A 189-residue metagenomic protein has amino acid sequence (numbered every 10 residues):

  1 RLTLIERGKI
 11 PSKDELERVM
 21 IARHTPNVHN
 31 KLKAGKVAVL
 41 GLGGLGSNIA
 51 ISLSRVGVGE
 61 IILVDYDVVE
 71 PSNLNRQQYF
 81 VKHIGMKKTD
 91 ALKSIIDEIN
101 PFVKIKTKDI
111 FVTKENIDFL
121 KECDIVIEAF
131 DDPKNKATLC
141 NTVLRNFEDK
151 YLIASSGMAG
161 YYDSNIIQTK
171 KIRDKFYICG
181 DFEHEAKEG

Functional and structural regions predicted by a protein language model:
R1, I5-E6, I125-G189: E1/E1-like adenylate-forming module used to activate ubiquitin-like modifiers and sulfur-carrier proteins
R1-V37: N-terminal charged helix/coil linker that caps or initiates catalytic domains
V39-L42, L63: Hydrophobic Val/Ile/Leu positions in short beta-strands of Rossmann-like dinucleotide-binding domains
L45: Hydrophobic/small residue at the entry helix of a nucleotide-binding pocket
R55-E60: Conserved S-adenosyl-L-methionine
D65-I99: Glycine-rich phosphate-binding loop and adjoining beta1-alpha1-beta2 segment of Rossmann-like nucleotide-binding folds
T89-I95, I99-C123, F130-P133: A structured beta-alpha segment of the ubiquitous adenosine-cofactor-binding alpha/beta core
